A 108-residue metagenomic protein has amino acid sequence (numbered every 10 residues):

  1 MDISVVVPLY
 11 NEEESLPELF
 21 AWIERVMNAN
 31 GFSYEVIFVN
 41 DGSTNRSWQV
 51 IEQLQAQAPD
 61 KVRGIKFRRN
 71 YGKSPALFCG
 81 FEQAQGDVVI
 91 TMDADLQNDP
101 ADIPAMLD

Functional and structural regions predicted by a protein language model:
M1-D108: Structured catalytic core of nucleotide-sugar glycosyltransferases
